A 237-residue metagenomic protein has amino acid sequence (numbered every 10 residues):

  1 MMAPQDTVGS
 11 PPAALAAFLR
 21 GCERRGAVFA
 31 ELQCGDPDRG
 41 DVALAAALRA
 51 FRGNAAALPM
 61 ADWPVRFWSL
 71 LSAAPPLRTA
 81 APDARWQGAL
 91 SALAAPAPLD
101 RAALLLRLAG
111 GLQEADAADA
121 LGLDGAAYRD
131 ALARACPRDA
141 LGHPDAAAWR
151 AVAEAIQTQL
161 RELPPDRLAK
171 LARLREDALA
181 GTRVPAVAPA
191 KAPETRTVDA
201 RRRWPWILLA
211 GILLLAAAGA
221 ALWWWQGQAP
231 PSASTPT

Functional and structural regions predicted by a protein language model:
M1-V28, D38: A short, charge-rich alpha-helical start-of-domain segment used by transcription regulators
S10, G21-R25, A84-R85, A95-R101: Alpha-helix N-cap/N′ positions at the starts of helices
C22-E31, P37-L90, L132: Σ70-family region 2.3-2.4 aromatic/basic alpha-helix that recognizes the −10 promoter and nucleates DNA melting
A95-A120: Short amphipathic alpha helix immediately N-terminal
L121-A151: DNA-recognition helix of helix-turn-helix
A146-R196: N-terminal intrinsically disordered, acidic low-complexity segments at the extreme N-terminus
A180-T237: C-terminal single-pass membrane-anchor helix
